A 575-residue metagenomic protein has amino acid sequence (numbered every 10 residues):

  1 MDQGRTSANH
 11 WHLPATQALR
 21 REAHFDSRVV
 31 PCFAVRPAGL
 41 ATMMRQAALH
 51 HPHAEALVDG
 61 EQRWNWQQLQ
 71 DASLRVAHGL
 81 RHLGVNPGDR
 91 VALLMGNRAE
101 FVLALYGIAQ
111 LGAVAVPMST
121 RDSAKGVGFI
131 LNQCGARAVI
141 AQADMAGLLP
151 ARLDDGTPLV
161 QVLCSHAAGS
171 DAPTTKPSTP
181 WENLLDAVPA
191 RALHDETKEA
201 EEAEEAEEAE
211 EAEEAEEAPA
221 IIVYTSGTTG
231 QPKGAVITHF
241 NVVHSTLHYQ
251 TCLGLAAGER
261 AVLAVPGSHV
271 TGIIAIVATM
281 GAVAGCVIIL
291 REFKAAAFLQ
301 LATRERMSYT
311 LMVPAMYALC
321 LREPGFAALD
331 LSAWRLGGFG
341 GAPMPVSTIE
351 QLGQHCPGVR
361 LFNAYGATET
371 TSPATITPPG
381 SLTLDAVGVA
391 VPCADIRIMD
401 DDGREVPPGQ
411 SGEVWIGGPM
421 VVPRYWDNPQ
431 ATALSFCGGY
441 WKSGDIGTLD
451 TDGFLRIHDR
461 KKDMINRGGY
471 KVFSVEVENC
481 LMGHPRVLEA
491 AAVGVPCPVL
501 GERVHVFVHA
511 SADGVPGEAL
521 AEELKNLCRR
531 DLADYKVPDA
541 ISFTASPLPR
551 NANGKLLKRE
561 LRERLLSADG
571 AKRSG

Functional and structural regions predicted by a protein language model:
D2-Q17, A34-A56, D71, A571-R573: A short N-terminal helical cap/helix-turn-helix that marks the beginning of AMP-binding/adenylate-forming
E22, G147-E216, D569-G570: ANL superfamily adenylate-forming
V35-R36, R45, H53-R98, V102-Y106 (+2 more regions): Conserved AMP-binding/adenylate-forming core of the ANL superfamily
N65-Q67, A220-H244, T377: Conserved AMP-binding A3 loop
R90, G96-V116, T120-A124, F129-A138 (+3 more regions): A short helix-loop-beta submotif of the ANL/AMP-binding
D122, V139-A141, T310, G418 (+6 more regions): AMP-binding/adenylate-forming catalytic core of the ANL superfamily
V243-R260, S268-S308, E323: Conserved AMP-binding/adenylation subdomain of ANL enzymes
M307-M312, L321-T383, D395: Gly/Ser/Thr-rich phosphate-binding loop
